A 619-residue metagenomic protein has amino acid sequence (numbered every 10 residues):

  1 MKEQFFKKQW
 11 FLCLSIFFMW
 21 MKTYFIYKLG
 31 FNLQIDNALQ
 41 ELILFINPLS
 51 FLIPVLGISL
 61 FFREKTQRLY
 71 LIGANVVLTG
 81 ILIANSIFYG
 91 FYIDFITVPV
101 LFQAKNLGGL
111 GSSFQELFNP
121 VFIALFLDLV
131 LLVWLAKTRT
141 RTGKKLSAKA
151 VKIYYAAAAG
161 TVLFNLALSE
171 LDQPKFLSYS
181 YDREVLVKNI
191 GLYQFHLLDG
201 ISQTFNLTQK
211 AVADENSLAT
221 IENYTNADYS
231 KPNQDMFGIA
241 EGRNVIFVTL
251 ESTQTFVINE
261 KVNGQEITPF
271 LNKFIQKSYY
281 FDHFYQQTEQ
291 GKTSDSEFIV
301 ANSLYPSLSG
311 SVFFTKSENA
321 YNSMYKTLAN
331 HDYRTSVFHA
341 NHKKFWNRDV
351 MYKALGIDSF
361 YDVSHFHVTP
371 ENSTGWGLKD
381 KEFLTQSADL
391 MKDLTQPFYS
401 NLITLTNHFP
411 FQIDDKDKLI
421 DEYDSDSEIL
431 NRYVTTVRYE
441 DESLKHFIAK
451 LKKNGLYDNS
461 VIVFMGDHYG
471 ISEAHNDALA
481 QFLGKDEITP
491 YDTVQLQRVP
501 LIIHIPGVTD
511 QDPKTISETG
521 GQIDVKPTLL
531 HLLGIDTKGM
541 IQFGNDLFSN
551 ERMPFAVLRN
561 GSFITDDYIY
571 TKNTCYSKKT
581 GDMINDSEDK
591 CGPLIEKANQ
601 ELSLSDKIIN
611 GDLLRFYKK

Functional and structural regions predicted by a protein language model:
K2-S202: Transmembrane and membrane-interface helices of multi-pass, inner-membrane envelope-modifying transferases
Q40, K65, V98-L101, K105-G108 (+8 more regions): Generic alpha-helical secondary structure signal
I58, L107, I201, S217-T225 (+2 more regions): Generic structural signal of hydrophobic/aromatic residues within well-ordered alpha-helices of folded domains
Y92-V98, Q115-P120, A213, T293 (+3 more regions): General structural signal for secondary-structure boundaries
G200, N206, F411-I413: Outer-membrane beta-barrel proteins
L207-Q234: Short coil-to-helix leader/linker segments, especially the first N-terminal amphipathic alpha-helix with its helix
T225-K619: Solvent-exposed soluble domains appended to multi-pass membrane proteins
